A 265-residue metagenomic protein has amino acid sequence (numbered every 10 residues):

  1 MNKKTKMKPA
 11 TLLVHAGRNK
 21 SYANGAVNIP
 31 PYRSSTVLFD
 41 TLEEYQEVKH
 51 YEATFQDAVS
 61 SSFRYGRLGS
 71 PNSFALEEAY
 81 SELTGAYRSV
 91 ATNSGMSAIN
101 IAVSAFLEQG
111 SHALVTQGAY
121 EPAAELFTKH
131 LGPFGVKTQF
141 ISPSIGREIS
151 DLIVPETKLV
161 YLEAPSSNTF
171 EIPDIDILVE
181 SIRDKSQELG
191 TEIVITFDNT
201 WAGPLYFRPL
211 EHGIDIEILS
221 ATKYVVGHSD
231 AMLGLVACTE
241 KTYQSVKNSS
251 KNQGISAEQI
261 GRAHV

Functional and structural regions predicted by a protein language model:
N2-K4, L13-H15, N19, R88-R262: Conserved PLP-enzyme active-site core in the AAT-like
N2-K49: N-terminal amphipathic/basic leader segments beginning at the initiator methionine
P9, N28, S60-F63, L219-S220 (+1 more regions): Residue-level signal for pocket-adjacent positions within structured domains
V14-H15, A23, S34, L38-D40 (+4 more regions): Generic, ordered loop/turn and secondary-structure boundary motif
P30, T36, T41-S97, A123-K129: Conserved N-terminal alpha-helix of the aminotransferase class I/II PLP-enzyme fold
